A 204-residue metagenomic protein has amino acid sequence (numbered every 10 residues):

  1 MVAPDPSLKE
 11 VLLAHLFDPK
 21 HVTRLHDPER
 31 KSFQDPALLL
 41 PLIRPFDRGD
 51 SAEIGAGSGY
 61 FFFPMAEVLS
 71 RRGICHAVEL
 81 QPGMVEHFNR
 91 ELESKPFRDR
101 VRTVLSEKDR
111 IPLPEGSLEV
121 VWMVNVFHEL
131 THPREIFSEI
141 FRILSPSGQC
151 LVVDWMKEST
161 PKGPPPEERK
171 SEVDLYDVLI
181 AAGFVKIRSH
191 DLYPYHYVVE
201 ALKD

Functional and structural regions predicted by a protein language model:
A3-S32, P146-E200: C-terminal alpha-helical "lid/dimerization" subdomain adjacent to the S-adenosyl-L-methionine
R30-D50: Conserved alpha-helix/loop element of class I SAM-dependent methyltransferases that forms part of the SAM/SAH-binding
P41-F46, E67-V68, I111: Glycine-rich helix-loop-beta junction characteristic of Rossmann-like nucleotide cofactor-binding loops
A52, G57-R110: Class I SAM-dependent methyltransferase SAM/SAH-binding core
D109-V120: A short acidic, Gly/Pro-enriched loop at the edge of an enzyme's catalytic core that lines a small-molecule cofactor
E119-H132: A short SAM/SAH-binding and catalytic strip from SAM-dependent methyltransferases
R134-P146: A short glycine-rich, Lys/Arg-flanked "PGG" loop and its adjoining helix->strand segment in the class I
